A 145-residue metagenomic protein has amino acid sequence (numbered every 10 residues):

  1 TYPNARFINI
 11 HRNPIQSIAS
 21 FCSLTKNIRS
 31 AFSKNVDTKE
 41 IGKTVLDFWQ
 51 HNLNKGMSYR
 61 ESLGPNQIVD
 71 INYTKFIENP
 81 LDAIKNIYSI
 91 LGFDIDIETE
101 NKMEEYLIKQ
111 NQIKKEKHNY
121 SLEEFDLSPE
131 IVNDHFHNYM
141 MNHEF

Functional and structural regions predicted by a protein language model:
T1-Y2, N79: Short, glycine/acidic-rich beta->alpha junctions
Y2-S23: Conserved phosphate-donor/acceptor-positioning beta-strand/loop module used by diverse small-molecule
F21-D70, T74-F145: PAPS-dependent sulfotransferases, especially Golgi type II membrane carbohydrate sulfotransferases
